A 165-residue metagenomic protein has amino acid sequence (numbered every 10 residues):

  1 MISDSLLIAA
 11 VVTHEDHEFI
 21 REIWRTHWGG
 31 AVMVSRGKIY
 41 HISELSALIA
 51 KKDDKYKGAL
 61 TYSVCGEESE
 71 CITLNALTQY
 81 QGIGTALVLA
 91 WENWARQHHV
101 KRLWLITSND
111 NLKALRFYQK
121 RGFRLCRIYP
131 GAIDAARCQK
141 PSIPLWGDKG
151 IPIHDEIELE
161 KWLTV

Functional and structural regions predicted by a protein language model:
M1-E15, I157, K161-V165: Conserved N-terminal entry element of GNAT/NAT acetyltransferase domains
H14-Q81, T85-L89, W162: Acetyl-CoA-dependent GNAT
L45-A47, I153-E158: Short hydrophobic/aromatic beta-strand or adjacent loop that forms the aromatic wall/cage of a ligand/substrate-binding
N75, H99, G122: Conserved functional loop/turn residues at catalytic and ligand-binding sites
Q79, V88-R96, Q119: A conserved short alpha-helix in the GNAT/GCN5 acetyltransferase fold that borders and helps form the acetyl-CoA
T85, D110-G147: Conserved active-site alpha-helix within GNAT-family acetyltransferase domains
A95-T107, K113: Conserved GNAT acetyl-CoA-binding A-motif
